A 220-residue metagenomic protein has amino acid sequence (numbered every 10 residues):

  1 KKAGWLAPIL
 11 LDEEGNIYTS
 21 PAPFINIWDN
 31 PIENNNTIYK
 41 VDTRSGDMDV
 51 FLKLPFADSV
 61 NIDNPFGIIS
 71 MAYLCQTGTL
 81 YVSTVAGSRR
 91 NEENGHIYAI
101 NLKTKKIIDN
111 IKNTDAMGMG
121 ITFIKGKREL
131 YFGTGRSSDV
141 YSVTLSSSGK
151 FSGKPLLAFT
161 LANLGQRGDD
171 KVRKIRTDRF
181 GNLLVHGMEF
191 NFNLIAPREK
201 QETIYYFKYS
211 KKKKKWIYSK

Functional and structural regions predicted by a protein language model:
K1-K2, S45-F66, K105-M117, F151-D170 (+1 more regions): Surface-exposed loop and turn segments in beta-propeller and other repeat-based domains that flank or scaffold
K1-N36, D49-P65: Blade-loop segments of beta-propeller domains
A3-A7, N34, N64-I69, E93 (+3 more regions): Beta-rich catalytic cores
L11-E14, Y73-T77, F123-K127, T177-F180: Residue-level detector of Asp-centered blade-edge/turn motifs that repeat once per structural unit in beta-propeller
N16-T19, T79-S83, E129-G133, N182-H186: Conserved beta-propeller blade signature
A22-I25, T84-S88, R136-S137, S146 (+1 more regions): Residue-level signature of beta-propeller blades and closely related beta-rich strand-turn architectures in secreted
W28-N36, S88-G95, G135-R136, L194-E202: Short, solvent-exposed loop/turn segments at conserved positions within beta-propeller repeat blades
D42-G46, N101-K105, T144-G149, S210-K212: Short loop/turn segments that connect beta-strands within beta-propeller blades
